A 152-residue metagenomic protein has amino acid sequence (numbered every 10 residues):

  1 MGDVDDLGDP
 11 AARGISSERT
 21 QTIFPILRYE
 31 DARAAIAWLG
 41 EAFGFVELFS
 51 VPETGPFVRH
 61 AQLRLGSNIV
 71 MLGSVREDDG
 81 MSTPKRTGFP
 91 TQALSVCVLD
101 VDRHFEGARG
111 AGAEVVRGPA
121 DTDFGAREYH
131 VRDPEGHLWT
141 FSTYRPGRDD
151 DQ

Functional and structural regions predicted by a protein language model:
G2-I26, I36-R132, S142-Q152: Vicinal oxygen chelate
Y29-R33: Short acidic-aromatic low-complexity motifs
E135: C-terminal catalytic core of tyrosine-transesterase DNA break-rejoin enzymes
